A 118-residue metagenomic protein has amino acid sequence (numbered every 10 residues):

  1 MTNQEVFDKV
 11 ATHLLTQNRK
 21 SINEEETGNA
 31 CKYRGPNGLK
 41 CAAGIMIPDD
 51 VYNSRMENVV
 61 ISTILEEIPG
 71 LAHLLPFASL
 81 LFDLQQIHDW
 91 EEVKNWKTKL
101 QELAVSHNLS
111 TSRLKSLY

Functional and structural regions predicted by a protein language model:
M1-T2, A11-C31, L39, D50-Y118: Catalytic phosphate/metal-binding cores of nucleic-acid and nucleotide-processing enzymes, i.e., regions that mediate
F7-D8: UBC/E2-like fold recognition across ubiquitin and ubiquitin-like conjugation systems, capturing catalytically active
G35: Acidic surface patches and DE-rich sequence motifs
